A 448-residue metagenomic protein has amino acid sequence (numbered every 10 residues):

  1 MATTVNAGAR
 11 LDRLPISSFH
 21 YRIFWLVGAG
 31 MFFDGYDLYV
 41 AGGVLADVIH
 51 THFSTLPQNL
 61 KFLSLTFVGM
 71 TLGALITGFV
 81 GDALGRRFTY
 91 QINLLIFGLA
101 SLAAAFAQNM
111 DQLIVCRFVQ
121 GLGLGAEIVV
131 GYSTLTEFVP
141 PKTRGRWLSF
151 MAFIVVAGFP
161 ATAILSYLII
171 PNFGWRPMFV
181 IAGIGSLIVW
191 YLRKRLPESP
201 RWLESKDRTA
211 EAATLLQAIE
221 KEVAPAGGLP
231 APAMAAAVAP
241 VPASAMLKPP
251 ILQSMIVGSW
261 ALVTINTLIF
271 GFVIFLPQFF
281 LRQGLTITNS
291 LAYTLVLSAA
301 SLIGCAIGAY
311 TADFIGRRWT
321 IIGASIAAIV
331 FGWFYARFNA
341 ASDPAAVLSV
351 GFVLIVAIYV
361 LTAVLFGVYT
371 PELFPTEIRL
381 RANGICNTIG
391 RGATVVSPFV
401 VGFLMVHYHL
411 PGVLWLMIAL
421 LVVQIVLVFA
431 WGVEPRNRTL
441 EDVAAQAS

Functional and structural regions predicted by a protein language model:
M1-S448: Transmembrane-helix signature of 12-pass secondary carriers
